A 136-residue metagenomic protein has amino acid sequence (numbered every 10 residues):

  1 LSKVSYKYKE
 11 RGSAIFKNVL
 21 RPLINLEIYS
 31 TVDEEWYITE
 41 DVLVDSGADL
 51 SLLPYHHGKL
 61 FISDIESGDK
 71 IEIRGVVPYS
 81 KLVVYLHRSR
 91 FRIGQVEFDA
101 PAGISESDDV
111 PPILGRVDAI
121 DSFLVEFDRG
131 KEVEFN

Functional and structural regions predicted by a protein language model:
L1-N136: Pepsin/retropepsin-fold aspartyl endopeptidases
